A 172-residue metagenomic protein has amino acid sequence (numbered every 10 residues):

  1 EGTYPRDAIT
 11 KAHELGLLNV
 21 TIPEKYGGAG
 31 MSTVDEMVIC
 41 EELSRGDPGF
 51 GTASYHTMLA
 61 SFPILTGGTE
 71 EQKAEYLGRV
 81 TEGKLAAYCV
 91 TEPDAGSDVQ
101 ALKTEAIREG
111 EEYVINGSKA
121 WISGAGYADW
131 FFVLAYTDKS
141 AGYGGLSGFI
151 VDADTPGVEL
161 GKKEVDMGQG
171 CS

Functional and structural regions predicted by a protein language model:
E1-G16: Short secondary-structure junction/hinge motifs that connect adjacent elements
K11, D98-N116: Cytochrome P450 C-terminal beta-domain/meander region
E14-G83, S123-W130, G142: Internal helix-loop-helix
P23, I39, T69, Y88 (+4 more regions): Buried hydrophobic positions in well-ordered alpha/beta secondary-structure cores of metabolic enzymes
A53-S54, D94-S97, W121-G124, D138-S140 (+1 more regions): Short Gly/Pro-enriched turn/cap motifs at secondary-structure boundaries
E82-T91: A short, Trp-centered hydrophobic/proline-enriched beta-strand micro-motif
A101-K103, D154-S172: Flexible, small-/acidic-enriched active-site or ligand-binding loops
E112, N116-G161: A short core secondary-structure module
